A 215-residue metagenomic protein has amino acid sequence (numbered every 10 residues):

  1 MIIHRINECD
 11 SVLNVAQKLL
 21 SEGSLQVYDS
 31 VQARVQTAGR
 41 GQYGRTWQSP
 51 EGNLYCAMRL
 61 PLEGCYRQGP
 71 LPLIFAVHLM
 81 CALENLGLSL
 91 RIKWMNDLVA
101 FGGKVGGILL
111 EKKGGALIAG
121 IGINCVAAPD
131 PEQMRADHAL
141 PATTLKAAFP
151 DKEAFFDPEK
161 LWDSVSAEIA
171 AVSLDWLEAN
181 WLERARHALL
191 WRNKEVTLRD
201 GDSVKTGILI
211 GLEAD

Functional and structural regions predicted by a protein language model:
M1-E84, L88: N-terminal lobe of the biotin/lipoate ligase/transferase fold
G64-Y66, P70-L90, A100-D215: Long, positively charged amphipathic alpha-helical accessory segments at protein N-termini or as interdomain linkers
